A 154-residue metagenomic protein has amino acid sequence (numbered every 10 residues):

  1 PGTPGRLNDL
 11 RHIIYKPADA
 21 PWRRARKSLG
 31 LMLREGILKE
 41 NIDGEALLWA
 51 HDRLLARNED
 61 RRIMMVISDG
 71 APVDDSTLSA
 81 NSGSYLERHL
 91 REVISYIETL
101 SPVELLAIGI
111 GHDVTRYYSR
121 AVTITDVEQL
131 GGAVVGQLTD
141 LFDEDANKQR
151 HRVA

Functional and structural regions predicted by a protein language model:
P1-A154: Acidic, glycine-rich A-domain
